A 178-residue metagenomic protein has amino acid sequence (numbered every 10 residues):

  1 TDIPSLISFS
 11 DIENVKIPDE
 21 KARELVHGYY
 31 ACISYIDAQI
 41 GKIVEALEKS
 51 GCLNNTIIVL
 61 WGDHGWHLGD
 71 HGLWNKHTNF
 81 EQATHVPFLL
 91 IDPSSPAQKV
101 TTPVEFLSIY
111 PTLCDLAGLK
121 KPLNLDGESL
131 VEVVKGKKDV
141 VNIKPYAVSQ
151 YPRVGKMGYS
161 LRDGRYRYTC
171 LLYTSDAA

Functional and structural regions predicted by a protein language model:
T1-P103, L116-L123: Active-site-proximal cap/lid insertion segments
N14, V154, R167-Y168: Active-site/binding-pocket entry motifs
N54-T56, S94-L161: Polar, surface-exposed loop/tail segments that function as active-site lids or cofactor/substrate-recognition elements
V86, Y159, Y166: Residue-level detector of short, conserved catalytic/binding motifs and their immediate flanks
G164-L172: Low-complexity, glycine/alanine/valine/leucine- and proline-rich hydrophobic stretches
Y173-A178: Conserved small/polar residues in nucleotide/adenosyl-binding loops
